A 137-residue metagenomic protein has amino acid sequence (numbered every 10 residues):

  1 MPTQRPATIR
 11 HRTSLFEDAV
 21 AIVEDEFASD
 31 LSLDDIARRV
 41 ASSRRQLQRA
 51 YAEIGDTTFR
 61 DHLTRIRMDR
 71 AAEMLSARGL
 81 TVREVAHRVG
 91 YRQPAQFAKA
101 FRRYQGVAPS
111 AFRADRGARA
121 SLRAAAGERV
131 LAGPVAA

Functional and structural regions predicted by a protein language model:
M1-D18, D25, R38-V40, E53-F59 (+1 more regions): Short, Lys/Arg-enriched, Trp-marked, Pro/Gly-tolerant hinge/linker segments that flank
D18, A41, R49, R70 (+2 more regions): Residues within well-formed alpha-helices
A21, D25, D30-D34, E53-Q93 (+1 more regions): Terminal helix-turn-helix DNA-binding modules in bacterial transcription factors
D35-R44, Q48, G90: Helix-turn-helix
R45, P94-A95, S110: Key DNA-contact positions within bacterial/archaeal DNA-binding proteins
L47-Y51, Q96-F97, F101: Short hydrophobic/aromatic patch on the recognition helix
R67, R103-Q105: Catalytic-site neighborhood detector that most strongly recognizes the C-terminal catalytic loop/helix of tyrosine
R88, R102, P109-A111: A contiguous, mid-protein "functional segment" used to position or interact with cofactors/ions or partner subunits
